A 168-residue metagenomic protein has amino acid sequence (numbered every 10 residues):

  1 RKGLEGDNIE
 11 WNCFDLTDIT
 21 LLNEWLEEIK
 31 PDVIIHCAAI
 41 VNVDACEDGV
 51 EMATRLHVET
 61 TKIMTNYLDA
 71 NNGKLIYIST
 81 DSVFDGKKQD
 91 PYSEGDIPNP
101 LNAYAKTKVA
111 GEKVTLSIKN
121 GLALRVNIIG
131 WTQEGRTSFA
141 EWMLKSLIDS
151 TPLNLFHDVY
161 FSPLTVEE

Functional and structural regions predicted by a protein language model:
R1-E5: Short, polar loop motifs at secondary-structure junctions
G6-T20: Rossmann-fold cofactor-recognition segment
L16-L56: NAD(P)H-binding glycine-rich loop region in Rossmannoid oxidoreductase-like domains and their noncatalytic homologs
V33-I34, D48-I76, E112: NAD(P)-cofactor binding segment of oxidoreductase domains
I34-A38, L75-D81, L124-V126: SDR active-site strand-loop-helix element
D44-E51, G86-D90, G135: Conserved catalytic-core motifs of eukaryotic protein kinase domains, centered on the activation segment
R55, E59-T60, V83-L124, I128-W131: Catalytic helix-loop patch of NAD(P)-dependent Rossmann-fold dehydrogenases
K113-F161, E167: NAD(P)-dependent short-chain dehydrogenase/reductase
